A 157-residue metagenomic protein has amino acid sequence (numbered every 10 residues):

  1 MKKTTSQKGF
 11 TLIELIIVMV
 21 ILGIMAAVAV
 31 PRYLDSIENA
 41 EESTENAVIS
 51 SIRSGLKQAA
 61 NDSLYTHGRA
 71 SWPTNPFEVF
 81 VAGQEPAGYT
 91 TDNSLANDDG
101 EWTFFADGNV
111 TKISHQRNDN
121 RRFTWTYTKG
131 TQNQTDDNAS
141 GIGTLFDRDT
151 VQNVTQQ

Functional and structural regions predicted by a protein language model:
M1-F10: N-terminal leader/signal peptides at the extreme start of proteins
Q7, I21-I24, R53: Short glycine/serine/threonine-biased micro-segments
I16-R32: Alpha-helical hydrophobic helix detector
E38-T66: Membrane-proximal N-terminal amphipathic helix
N61-F123: Extracellular/periplasmic head regions of type IV pilus-like filament subunits
S114-Q157: Short, surface-exposed interaction loops/tails
